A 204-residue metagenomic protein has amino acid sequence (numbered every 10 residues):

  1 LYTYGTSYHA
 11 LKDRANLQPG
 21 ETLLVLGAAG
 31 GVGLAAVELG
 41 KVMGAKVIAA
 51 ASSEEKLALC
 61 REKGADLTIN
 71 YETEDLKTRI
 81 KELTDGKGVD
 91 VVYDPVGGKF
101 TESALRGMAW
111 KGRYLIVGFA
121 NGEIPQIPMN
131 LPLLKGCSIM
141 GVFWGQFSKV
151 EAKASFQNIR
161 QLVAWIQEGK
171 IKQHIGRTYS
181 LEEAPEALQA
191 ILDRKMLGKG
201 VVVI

Functional and structural regions predicted by a protein language model:
L1-E74: Mid-domain Rossmann-like dinucleotide-binding core that forms the NAD(H)/NADP(H) cofactor-binding site
L17, T84, M108-A109: A generic alpha-to-beta junction signature in SAM-dependent methyltransferases
P19-G20, V89, K111: Phosphate-coordination loops involved in phosphoryl transfer and adenosine-cofactor binding
D75-G86: Short amphipathic alpha-helix with an adjacent loop that forms part of the alpha/beta core around
G88-P95: Periplasmic-binding protein-like
K99-I171, V203-I204: Glycine-rich phosphate-binding loop and adjacent beta-alpha segment of Rossmann(oid) nucleotide-cofactor-binding
V163, E168-R177, P185-I204: C-terminal capping/lid region of NAD(P)-dependent oxidoreductase domains
